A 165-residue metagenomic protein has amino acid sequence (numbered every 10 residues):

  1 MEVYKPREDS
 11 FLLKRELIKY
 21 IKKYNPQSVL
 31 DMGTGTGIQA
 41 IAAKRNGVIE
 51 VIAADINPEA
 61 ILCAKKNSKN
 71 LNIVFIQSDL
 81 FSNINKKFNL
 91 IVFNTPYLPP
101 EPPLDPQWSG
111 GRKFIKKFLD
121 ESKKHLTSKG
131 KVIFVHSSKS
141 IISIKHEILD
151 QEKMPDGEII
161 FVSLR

Functional and structural regions predicted by a protein language model:
V3, R15-E16, F114-S163: Conserved Class I SAM-dependent methyltransferase catalytic core
P6, N57, G111-I115: Short, conserved glycine- and acidic-residue-centered signature motifs in active-site or ligand-binding loops
E8-P100: Conserved SAM/SAH cofactor-binding pocket of Class I
D31-G35, S109, S128: Short glycine/serine/threonine-biased micro-segments
K65-K66, P103-D105, K145-E147: Short amphipathic alpha-helical segments
F75-N83, W108, K117, S137: A structural preference for long, well-packed, hydrophobic secondary-structure segments
F88, P103-D105, I159: Short aromatic-enriched loop/helix-cap "lid" or pocket-rim segments at secondary-structure transitions that line
T95-K117: Mobile active-site "lid"/loop adjacent to the S-adenosyl-L-methionine
